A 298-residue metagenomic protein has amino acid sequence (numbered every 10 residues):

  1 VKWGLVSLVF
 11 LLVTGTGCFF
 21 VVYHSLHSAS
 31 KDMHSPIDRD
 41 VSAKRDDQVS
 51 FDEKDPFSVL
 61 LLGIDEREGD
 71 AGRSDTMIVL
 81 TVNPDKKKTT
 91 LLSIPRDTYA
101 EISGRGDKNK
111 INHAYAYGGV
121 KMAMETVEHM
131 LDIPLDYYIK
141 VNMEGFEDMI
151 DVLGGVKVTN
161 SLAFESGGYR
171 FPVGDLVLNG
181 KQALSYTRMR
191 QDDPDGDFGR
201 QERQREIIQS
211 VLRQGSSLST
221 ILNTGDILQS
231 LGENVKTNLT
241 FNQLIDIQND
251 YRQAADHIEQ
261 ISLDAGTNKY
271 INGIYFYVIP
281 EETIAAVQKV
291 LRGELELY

Functional and structural regions predicted by a protein language model:
V1-F10, T14-Y298: Non-catalytic, solvent-exposed segments at the cell envelope interface
